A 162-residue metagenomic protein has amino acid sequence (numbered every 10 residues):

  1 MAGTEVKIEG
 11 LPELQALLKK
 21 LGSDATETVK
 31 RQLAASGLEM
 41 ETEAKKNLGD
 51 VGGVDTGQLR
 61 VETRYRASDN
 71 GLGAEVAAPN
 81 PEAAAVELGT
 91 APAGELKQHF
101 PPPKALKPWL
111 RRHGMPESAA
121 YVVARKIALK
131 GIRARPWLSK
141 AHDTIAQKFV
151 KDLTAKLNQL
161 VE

Functional and structural regions predicted by a protein language model:
M1-A83, T90-E162: Short, Lys/Arg-rich flexible segments
